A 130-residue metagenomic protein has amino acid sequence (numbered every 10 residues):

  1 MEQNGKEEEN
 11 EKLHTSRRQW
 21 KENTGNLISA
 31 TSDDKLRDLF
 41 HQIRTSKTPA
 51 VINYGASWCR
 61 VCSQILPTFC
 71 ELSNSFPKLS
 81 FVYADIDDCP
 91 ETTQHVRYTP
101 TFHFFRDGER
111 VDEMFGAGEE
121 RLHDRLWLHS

Functional and structural regions predicted by a protein language model:
M1-T48, R121-S130: N-terminal leader/targeting and pre-domain segments
Q3, R97-S130: Non-catalytic, surface beta->alpha helical segment in thiol-disulfide oxidoreductase systems
R17-W20, S73-F76, F105-R106: Per-blade loop-tip surfaces of WD-repeat and WD-like beta-propellers in eukaryotic adaptors/scaffolds
W20-G25, G55-A56, D107-V111: Short interface patches used for recognition in eukaryotic signaling and trafficking proteins
S29-S32, N53-A56, L66-E91, Y98: Thiol-based oxidoreductase modules, predominantly thioredoxin-like and allied folds used for disulfide exchange
S32-K35, A50, I65-T68, V82 (+3 more regions): Alpha-helical interaction elements in eukaryotic regulators
L39-Q42, T68-S75, R110-M114, R125-L128: Alpha-helical recognition domains of nuclear gene-regulatory proteins
C59-C62: Short cysteine clusters
